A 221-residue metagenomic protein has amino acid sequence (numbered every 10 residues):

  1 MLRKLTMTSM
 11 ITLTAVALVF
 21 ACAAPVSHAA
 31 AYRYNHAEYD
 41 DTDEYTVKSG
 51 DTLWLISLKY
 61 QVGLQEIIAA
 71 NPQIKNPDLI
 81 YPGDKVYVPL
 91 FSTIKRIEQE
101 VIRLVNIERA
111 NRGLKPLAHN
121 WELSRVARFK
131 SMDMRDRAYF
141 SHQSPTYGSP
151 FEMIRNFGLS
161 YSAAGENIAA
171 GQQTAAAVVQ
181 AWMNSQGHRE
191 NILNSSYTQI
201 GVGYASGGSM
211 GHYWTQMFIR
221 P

Functional and structural regions predicted by a protein language model:
M1-A30: Sec-dependent N-terminal signal peptides of Gram-positive bacterial secreted proteins and lipoproteins
K4-L5, P25, G165, A169-P221: Disulfide-stabilized extracellular recognition modules
Y32-Q61: Primarily a LysM-type cell-wall glycan-binding module
D40-T42, V62, K75, Y81 (+7 more regions): Extracytoplasmic
L55, K59, G63-R96: Extracellular LysM carbohydrate-binding repeats and other cell-envelope/extracellular binding modules
I94-M134: A short alpha-helix/helix-coil micro-patch that ends at or immediately precedes a cysteine
V126-Q173, I192-N194: Short, surface-exposed glycine/acidic/tryptophan-bearing loops
